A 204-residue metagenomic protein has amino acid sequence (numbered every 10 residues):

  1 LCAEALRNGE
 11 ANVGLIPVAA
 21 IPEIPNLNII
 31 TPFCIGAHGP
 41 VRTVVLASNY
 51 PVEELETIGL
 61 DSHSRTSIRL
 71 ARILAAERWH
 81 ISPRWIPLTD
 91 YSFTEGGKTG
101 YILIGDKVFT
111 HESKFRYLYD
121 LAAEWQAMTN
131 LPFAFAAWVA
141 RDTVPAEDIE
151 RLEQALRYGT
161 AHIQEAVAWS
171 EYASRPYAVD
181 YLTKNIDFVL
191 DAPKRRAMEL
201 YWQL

Functional and structural regions predicted by a protein language model:
L1-L204: Domain-level signature for soluble enzymes in the chorismate/prephenate branch of the shikimate pathway
